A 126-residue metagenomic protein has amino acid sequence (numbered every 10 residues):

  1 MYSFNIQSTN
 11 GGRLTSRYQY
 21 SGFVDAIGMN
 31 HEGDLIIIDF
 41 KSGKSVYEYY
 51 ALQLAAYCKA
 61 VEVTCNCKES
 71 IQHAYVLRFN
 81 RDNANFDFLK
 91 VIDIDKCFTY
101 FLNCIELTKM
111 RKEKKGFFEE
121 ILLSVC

Functional and structural regions predicted by a protein language model:
M1-G11: A non-catalytic, helix-rich entry segment at domain boundaries
G12-N103, K109-L123: Nucleic-acid nuclease catalytic cores
